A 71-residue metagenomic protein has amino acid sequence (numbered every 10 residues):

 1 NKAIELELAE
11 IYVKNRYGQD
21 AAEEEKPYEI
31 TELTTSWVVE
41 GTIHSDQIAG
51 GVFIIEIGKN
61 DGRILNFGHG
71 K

Functional and structural regions predicted by a protein language model:
N1-P27: Short, non-transmembrane alpha-helical segments in secretory-pathway proteins
E23-G70: Exposed beta-strand-loop-beta-strand "reactive/processing" segments of non-cytosolic proteins
